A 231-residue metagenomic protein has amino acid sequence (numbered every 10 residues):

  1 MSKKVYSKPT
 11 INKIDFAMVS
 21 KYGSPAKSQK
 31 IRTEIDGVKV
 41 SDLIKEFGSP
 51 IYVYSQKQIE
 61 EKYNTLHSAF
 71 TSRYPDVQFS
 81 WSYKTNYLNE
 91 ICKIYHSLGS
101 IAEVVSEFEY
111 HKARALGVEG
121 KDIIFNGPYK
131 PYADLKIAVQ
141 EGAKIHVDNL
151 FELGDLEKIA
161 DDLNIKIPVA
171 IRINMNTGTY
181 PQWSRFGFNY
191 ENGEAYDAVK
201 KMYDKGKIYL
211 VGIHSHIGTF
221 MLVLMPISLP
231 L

Functional and structural regions predicted by a protein language model:
M1-D161, I165-I167, K205-Y209, L229: A charged N-terminal "starter" segment
S2-M18, Y22, M175-L231: Active-site loop/helix belt of alpha/beta enzymes
S82, P168-N174, H214-H216: Short beta-strand segments
K130-I137, R172-P181: Short, basic, helix/turn surface patches
F151, D155, P168-R172, N192-G193 (+1 more regions): Charged/polar interaction segments and conserved charged motifs
